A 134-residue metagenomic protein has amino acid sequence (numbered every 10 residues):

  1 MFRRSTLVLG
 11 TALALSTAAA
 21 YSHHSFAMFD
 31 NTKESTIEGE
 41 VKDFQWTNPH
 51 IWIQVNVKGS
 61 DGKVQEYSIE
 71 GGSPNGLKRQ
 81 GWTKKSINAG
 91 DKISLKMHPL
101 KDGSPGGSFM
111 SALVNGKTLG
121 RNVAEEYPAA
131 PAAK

Functional and structural regions predicted by a protein language model:
M1-V8: Bacterial N-terminal signal peptides that target proteins for export
V8-A18: Bacterial N-terminal signal peptides
Y21-S35: Short boundary/loop segments of OB/S1/cold-shock single-stranded nucleic-acid-binding domains
I37-V41: Conserved hydrophobic positions within beta-strands
T47-V57: Short aromatic-glycine-enriched beta-strand elements
R79-S94: Short nucleic-acid-contacting surface segments enriched for D/E, G, S/T with interspersed K/R
L100-V123: OB-fold/S1-family single-stranded nucleic acid-binding modules
L119-K134: Extended, charge-rich, solvent-exposed interface segments
